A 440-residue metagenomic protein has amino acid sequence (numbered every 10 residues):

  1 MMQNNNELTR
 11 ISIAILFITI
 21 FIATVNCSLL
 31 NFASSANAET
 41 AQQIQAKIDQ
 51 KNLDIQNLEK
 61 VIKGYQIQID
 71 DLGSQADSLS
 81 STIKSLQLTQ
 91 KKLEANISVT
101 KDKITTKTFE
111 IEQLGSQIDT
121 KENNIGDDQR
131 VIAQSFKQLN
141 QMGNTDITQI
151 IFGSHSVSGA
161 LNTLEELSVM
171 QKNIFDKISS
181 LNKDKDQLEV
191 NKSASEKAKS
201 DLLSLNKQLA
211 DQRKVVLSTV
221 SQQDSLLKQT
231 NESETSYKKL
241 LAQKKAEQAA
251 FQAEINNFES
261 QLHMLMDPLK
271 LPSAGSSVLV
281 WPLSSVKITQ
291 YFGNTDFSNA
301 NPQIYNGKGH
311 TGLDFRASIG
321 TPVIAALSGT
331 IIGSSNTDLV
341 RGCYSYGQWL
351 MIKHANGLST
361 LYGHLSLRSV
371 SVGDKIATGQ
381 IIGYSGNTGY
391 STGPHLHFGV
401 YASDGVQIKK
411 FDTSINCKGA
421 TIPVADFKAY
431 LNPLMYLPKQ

Functional and structural regions predicted by a protein language model:
M1-T9: N-terminal secretory signal peptides that target proteins for export/translocation
L8-S34: Sec-dependent N-terminal signal peptides of Gram-positive bacterial secreted proteins and lipoproteins
N57-K137, L209, V220: Long, contiguous alpha-helical "rod/stalk" segments
I67-D70, S74-T89, Q171-K239: Non-transmembrane, heptad-repeat alpha-helical coiled-coil rod segments that act as dimerization/spacing scaffolds
A95, V99-S116, T120, V215-S260 (+1 more regions): Heptad-repeat coiled-coil alpha-helices that serve as dimer/oligomer scaffolding interfaces in eukaryotic cytoskeletal
E112-N182, Q222: Short coil/loop "hinge" linkers that interrupt or connect long alpha-helical coiled-coils or helical hairpins
K228, E232-H354, L358-G363, L367-S369 (+2 more regions): Extracytoplasmic/periplasmic cell wall- or extracellular glycan-interacting regions that localize and scaffold envelope
G329, V372-G389: Active-site-proximal beta-strands of protease catalytic cores
